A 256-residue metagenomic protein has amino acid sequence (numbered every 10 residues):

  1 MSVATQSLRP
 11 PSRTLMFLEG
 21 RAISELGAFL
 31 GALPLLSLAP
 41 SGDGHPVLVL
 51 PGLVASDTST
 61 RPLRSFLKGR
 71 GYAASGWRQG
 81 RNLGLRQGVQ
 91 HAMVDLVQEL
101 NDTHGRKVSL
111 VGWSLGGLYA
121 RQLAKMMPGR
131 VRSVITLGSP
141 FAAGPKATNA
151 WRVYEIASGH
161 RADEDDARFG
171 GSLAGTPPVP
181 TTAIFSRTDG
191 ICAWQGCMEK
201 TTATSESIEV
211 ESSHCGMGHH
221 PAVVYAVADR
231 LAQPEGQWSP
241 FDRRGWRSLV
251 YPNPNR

Functional and structural regions predicted by a protein language model:
M1-V47, T60, S65, R70 (+2 more regions): Flexible, membrane-associating and regulatory peripheral segments of lipid-active enzymes
V3, S24-L30, S37-P40, G44 (+9 more regions): Residue-level signal for well-ordered alpha-helical segments
A4, L36-S37, V97, L123 (+2 more regions): Hydrophobic alpha-helical segments, principally membrane-spanning helices and signal/leader peptides
L15-A22, H45-V54, V179-R187: Short, mixed-charge, low-aromatic patches
H45-P51, S56-T58, P62, K68-W77 (+1 more regions): Serine-dependent carboxylesterase/thioesterase catalytic core of lipase-like alpha/beta-hydrolase/SGNH enzymes
R78-R81, E211: Short, histidine-centered active-site or binding-site loop motifs used for metal coordination, general acid-base
K125-M126, V131-R256: Helical cap/lid subdomain of alpha/beta-hydrolase-fold lipid enzymes that gates access to the catalytic pocket
